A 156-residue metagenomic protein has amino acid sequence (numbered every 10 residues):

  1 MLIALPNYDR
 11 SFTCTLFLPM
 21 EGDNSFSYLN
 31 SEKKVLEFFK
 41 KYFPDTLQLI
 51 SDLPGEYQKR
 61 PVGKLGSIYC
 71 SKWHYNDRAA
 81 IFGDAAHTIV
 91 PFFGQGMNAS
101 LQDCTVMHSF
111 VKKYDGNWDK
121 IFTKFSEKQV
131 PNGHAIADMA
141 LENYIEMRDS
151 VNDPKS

Functional and structural regions predicted by a protein language model:
M1-L65, Y69-Y75: Conserved FAD-binding catalytic core of PHBH/FMO-like flavoproteins
N7, F17-P19, F82-A85, M139: Generic beta-structure capping elements
P19-D23, A86-T88, N143: A short, flexible beta-alpha/helix-coil linker loop
H74-P91: Short FAD-binding loop at a beta-strand-to-alpha-helix junction that anchors the flavin cofactor in diverse
Y75-A79, Q102, V106-M107: Nucleotide phosphate-binding/pyrophosphate-handling subdomain across enzymes that bind or process nucleotide phosphates
P91-D103: A conserved FAD-binding loop/helix module that cradles the flavin
S109-S156: C-terminal helical "tail/cap" subdomain of flavin- and related membrane-associated enzymes
